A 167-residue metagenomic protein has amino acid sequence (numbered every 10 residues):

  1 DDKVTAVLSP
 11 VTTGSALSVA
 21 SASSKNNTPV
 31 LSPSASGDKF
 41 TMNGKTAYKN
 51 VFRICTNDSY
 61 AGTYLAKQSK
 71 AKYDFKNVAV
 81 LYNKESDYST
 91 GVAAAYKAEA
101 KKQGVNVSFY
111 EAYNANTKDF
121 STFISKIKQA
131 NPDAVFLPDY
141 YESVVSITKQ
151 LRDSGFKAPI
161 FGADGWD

Functional and structural regions predicted by a protein language model:
D1-M42, I54, Y113-F120: Beta-alpha junction/loop-to-helix N-cap segments that form part of ligand/metal-binding clefts
D2, Y73, A130: Active-site charged/polar residues at nucleotide-handling catalytic sites that mediate phosphoryl, nucleotidyl
T5-P10, T28-S34, F52-R53, N77-N83 (+3 more regions): Structural recognition of the beta-strand scaffold that forms the well-ordered cores of secreted hydrolase catalytic
S15-V19, F40-T41, G62, D87-G91 (+1 more regions): Extracytoplasmic/secreted cell-surface and envelope-processing proteins
S23, N27, V92-D167: Extracellular/periplasmic bilobed ligand-binding domains
S36-M42, S59-Y60, W166-D167: Short gly/pro/ser/thr-enriched loop/turn and capping motifs at secondary-structure boundaries
Y48-A112, A134: An alpha-beta-alpha
